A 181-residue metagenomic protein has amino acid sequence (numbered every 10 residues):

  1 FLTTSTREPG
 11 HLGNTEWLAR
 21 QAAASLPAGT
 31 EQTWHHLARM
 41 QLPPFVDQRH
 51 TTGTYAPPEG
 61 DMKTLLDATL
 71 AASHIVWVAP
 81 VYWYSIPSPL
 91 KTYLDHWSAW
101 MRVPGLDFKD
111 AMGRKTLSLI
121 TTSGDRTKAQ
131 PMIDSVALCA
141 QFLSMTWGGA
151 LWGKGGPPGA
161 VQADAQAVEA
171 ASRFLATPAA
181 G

Functional and structural regions predicted by a protein language model:
F1-A99, L106, A165-G181: N-terminal beta1-alpha1-beta2 submodule of the flavodoxin-like/Rossmannoid cofactor-binding fold
T6-G10, W83-Y84, S123-T127, G156-G159: Short histidine/acidic/glycine/proline-rich micro-motifs that form metal- and phosphate-coordinating active-site loops
L26, I133-G181: Glycine-rich phosphate/pyrophosphate-binding loop and the adjoining helix
H36-A38, T121, L151-K154: Residues at the C-termini of beta-strands that transition into short coil/loop
L106-G149: Short, glycine-/small-residue-rich phosphate/pyrophosphate-handling segment
